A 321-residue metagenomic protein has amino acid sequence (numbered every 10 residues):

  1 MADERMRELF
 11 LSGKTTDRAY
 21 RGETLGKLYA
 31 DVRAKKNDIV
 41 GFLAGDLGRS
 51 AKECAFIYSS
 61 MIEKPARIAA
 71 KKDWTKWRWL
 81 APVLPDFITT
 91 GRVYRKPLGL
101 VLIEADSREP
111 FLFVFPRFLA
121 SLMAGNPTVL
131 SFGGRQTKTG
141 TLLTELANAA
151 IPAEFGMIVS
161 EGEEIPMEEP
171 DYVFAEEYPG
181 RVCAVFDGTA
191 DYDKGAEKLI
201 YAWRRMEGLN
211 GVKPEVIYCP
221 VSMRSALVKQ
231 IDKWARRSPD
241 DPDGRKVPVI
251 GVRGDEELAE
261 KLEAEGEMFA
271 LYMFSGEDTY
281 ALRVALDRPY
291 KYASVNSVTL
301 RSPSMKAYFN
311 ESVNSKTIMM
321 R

Functional and structural regions predicted by a protein language model:
M1-R92, T299: N-terminal Rossmann-like NAD(P)+-binding subdomain of aldehyde/semialdehyde dehydrogenases
E8-K27, L102, L130-F132, A202-R205 (+2 more regions): Conserved C-terminal structural/oligomerization subdomain of aldehyde/semialdehyde dehydrogenase
P82-A150, G180: Conserved small-residue-rich beta-alpha loop and adjacent elements that most often cradle the phosphate/pyrophosphate
F87-L102, G162-M167, G244-K246, A264: Donor nucleotide-activated moiety binding/catalytic core segment of transferases that use nucleotide-activated donors
G99, E169-V173, E215, M268-F269 (+1 more regions): Conserved acidic residues
L146-I151, P170-E256: ALDH superfamily catalytic-core signature
P152-V159: A glycine-rich helix N-cap at a beta->alpha junction
V159-S160, A175-E177, A293-S297: Short beta-strand elements of ligand-binding domains
